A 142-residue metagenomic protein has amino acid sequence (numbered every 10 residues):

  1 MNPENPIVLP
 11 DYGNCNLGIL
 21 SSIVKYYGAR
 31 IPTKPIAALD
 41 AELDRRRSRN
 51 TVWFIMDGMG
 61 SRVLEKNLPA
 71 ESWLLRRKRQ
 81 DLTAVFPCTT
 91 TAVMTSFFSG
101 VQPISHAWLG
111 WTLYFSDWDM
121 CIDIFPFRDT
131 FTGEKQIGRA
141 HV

Functional and structural regions predicted by a protein language model:
M1-T51, G58-G138: Active-site nucleophile/metal-coordination loop of metallo-enzymes that catalyze phosphate/sulfate and related
A140-V142: Conserved small/polar residues in nucleotide/adenosyl-binding loops
